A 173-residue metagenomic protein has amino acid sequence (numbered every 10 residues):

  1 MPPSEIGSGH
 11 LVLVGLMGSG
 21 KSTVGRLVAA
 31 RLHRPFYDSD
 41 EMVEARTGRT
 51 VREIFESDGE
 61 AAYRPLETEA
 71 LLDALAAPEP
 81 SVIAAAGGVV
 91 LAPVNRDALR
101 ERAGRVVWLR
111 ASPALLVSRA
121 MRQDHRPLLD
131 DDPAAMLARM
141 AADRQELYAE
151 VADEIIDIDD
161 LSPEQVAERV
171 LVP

Functional and structural regions predicted by a protein language model:
M1-I6, L27, R31, R105 (+1 more regions): NTP-dependent small-molecule kinase module
L13: Hydrophobic anchor at the beta1->P-loop junction of P-loop NTPases
G18: Walker A (P-loop) phosphate-binding loop of P-loop NTPases
K21: Conserved lysine of the Walker
V24: Hydrophobic positions on the alpha1 helix immediately C-terminal to the Walker A/P-loop
P35-R100, A114, H125, A138 (+1 more regions): ATP-dependent small-molecule kinase phosphotransfer cores that center on conserved nucleotide phosphate-binding segments
T47, E67, L75, A120 (+3 more regions): Short, flexible helix/strand-to-coil boundary loops that buttress conserved ligand/catalytic motifs in alpha/beta
E101-E146: A glycine- and Lys/Arg-enriched "phosphate-lid" helix/loop adjacent to the NTP-binding pocket of small-molecule kinases
